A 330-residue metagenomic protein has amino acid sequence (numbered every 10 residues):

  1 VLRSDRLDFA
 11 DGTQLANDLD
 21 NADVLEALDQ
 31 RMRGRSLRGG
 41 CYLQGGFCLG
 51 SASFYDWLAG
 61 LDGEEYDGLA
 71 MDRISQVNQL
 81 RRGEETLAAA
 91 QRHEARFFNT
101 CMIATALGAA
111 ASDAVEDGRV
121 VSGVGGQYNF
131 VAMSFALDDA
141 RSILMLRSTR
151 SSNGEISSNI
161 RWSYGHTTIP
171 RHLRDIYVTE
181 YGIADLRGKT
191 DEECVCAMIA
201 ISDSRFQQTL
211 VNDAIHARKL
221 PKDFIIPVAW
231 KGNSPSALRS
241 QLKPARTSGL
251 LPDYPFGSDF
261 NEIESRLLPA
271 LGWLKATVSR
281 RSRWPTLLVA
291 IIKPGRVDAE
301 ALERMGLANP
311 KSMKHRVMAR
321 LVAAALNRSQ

Functional and structural regions predicted by a protein language model:
V1-Q330: Conserved alpha/beta enzyme-core scaffold
